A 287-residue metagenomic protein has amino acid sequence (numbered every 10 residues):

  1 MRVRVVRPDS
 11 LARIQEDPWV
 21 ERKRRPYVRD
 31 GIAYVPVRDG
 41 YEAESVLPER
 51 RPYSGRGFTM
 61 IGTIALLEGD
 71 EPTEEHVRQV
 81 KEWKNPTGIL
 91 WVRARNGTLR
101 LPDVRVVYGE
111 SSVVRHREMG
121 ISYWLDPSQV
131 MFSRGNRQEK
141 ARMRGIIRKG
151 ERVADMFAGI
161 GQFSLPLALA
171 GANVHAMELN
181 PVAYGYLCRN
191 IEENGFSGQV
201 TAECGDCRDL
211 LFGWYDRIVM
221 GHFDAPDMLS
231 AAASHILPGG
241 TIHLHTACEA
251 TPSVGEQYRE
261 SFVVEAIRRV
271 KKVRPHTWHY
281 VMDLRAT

Functional and structural regions predicted by a protein language model:
M1-T287: SAM-dependent transferase fold signal centered on methyltransferase-like domains, encompassing both Class I
